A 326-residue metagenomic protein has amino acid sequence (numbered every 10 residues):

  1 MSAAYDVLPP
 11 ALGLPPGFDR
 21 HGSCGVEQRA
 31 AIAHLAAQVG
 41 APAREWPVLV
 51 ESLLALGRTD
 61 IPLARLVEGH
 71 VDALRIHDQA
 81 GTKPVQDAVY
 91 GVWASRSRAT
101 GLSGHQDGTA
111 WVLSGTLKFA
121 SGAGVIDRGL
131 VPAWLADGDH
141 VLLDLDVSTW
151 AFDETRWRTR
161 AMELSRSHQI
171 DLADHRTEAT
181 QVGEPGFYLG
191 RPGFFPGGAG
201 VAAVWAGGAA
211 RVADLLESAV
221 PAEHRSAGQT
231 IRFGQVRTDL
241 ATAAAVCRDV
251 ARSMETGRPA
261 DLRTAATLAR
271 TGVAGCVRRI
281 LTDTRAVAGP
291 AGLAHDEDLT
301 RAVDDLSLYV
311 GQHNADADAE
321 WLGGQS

Functional and structural regions predicted by a protein language model:
G13-S23, T242-A274, T282-D296: C-terminal helix-coil-helix/basic helical segment that borders enzyme active sites and/or dimer interfaces and provides
D19-I126: Glycine-rich flavin
T116-T155: DPxDG-like acidic metal-binding loop motif
T149-R176, P185-G190: Flexible, small-/acidic-enriched active-site or ligand-binding loops
A173-G198, V212-S226, R248-A251: A glycine-rich, basic-preceded beta-loop-alpha segment at the flavin cofactor/substrate interface of flavin-utilizing
A203-G257: Extended amphipathic alpha-helical segments enriched in small hydrophobics
G207, G234-A241, T267, T271-R278 (+1 more regions): Generic structural signal for well-ordered, non-transmembrane alpha-helical segments in soluble/cytosolic regions
P290-S326: Glycine-rich phosphate/cofactor-binding loops in nucleotide/flavin-utilizing enzymes
